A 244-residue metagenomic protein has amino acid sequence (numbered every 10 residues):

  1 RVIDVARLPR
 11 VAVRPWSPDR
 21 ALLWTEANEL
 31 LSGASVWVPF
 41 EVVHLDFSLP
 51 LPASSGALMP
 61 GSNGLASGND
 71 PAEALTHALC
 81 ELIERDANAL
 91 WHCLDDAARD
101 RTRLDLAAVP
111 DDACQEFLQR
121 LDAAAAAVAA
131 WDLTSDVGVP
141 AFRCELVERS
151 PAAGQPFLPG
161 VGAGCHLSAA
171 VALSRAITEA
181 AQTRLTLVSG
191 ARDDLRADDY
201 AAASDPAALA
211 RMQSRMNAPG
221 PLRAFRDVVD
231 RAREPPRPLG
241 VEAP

Functional and structural regions predicted by a protein language model:
R1-P244: Helix-biased "structured C-terminal domain" signature
